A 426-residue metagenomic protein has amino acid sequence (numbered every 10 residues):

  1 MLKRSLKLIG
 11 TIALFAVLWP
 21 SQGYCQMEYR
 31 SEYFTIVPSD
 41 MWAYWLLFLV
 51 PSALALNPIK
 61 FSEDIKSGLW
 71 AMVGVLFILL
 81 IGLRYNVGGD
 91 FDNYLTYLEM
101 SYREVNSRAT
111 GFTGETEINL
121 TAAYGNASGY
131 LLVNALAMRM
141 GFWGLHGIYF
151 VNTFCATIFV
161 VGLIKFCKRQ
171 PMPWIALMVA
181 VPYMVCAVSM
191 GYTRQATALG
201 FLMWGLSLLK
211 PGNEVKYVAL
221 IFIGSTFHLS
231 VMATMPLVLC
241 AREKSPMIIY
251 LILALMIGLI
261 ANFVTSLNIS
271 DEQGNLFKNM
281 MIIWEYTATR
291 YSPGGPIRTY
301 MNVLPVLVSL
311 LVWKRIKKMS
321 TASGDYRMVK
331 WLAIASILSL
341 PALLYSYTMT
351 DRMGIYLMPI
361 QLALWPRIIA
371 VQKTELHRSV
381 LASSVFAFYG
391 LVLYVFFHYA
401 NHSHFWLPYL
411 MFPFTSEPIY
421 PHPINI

Functional and structural regions predicted by a protein language model:
R30-T35, D92-L95, S101-R108, V238-L357 (+1 more regions): Alpha-helical transmembrane segments and terminal signal-anchor/GPI-anchor hydrophobic tails, characterized by long
D64-S67, I164-Y183: Transmembrane-helix signature of polytopic, membrane-embedded enzymes that assemble or transfer cell-envelope glycans
D92, T96-M100, F112, T116-F142: Short hydrophobic/aromatic helix or loop-helix immediately within or flanking a transmembrane segment in polytopic
S128, G141-I158: Loop-to-helix entry region of an early transmembrane alpha helix in multi-pass inner-membrane enzymes
T153-R169: Transmembrane-helix motifs of polytopic, lipid-linked glycan transferases
V185-C186, K216-C240, P341: Membrane-interface alpha helices of multi-pass inner-membrane proteins
S189-A196: Short acidic/glycine- and proline-prone juxtamembrane loop motifs at membrane-interface regions of multi-pass membrane
L202-K216: Membrane-interface transmembrane helices that cradle and orient dolichyl/undecaprenyl
